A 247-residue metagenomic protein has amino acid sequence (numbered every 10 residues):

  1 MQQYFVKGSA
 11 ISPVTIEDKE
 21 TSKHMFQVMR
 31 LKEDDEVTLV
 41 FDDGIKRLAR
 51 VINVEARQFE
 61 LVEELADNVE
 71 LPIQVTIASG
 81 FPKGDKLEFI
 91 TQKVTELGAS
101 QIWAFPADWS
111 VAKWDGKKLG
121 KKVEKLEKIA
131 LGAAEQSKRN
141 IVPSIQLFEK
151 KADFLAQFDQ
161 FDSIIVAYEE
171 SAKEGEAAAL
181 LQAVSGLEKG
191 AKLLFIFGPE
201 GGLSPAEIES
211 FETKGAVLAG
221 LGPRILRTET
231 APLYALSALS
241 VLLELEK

Functional and structural regions predicted by a protein language model:
M1-D67: N-terminal positively charged helical leader segments and presequences
D34, V94, A130, F211 (+1 more regions): Residue-level signal for inorganic ion chemistry
V37, E60, A66-I77, V184-K192: Mobile, glycine- and charge-enriched loop segments and immediately flanking short secondary-structure elements within
F59, V142-Q146, L218: Generic structural signal for residues in well-ordered beta-strands
L65, S171-A172, P223-L226: Short, acidic/turn-prone active-site loops that include or flank metal/cofactor- and phosphate-binding residues
N68-V166: RNA substrate-binding interface of SAM-dependent RNA methyltransferases
I164-G202, A206-I208, A216-A219: Active-site/ligand-binding-proximal alpha/beta "capping" segment
P205-K247: Structured adenosyl-cofactor binding patch, chiefly the S-adenosyl-L-methionine
